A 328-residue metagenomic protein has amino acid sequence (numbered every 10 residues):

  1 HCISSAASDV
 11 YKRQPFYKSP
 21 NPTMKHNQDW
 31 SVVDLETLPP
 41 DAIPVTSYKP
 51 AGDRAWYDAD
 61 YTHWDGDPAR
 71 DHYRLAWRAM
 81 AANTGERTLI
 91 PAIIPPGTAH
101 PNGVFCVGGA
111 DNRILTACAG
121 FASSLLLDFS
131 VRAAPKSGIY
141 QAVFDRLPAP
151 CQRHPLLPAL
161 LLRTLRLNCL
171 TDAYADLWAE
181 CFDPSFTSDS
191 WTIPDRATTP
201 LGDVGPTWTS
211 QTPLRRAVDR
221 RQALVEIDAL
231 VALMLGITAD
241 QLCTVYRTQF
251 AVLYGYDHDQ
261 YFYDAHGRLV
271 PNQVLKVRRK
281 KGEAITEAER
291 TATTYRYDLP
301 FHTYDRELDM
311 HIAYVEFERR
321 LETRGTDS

Functional and structural regions predicted by a protein language model:
S4-S328: S-adenosyl-L-methionine
